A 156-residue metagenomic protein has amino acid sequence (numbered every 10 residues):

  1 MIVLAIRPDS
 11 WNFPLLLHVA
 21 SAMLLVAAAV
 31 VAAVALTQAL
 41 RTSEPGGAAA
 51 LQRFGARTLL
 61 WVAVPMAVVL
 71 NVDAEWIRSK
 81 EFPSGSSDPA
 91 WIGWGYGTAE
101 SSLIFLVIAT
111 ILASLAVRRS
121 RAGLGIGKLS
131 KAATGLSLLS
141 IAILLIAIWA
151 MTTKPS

Functional and structural regions predicted by a protein language model:
M1-S156: Polytopic transmembrane helical bundles with strong interfacial aromatic enrichment
